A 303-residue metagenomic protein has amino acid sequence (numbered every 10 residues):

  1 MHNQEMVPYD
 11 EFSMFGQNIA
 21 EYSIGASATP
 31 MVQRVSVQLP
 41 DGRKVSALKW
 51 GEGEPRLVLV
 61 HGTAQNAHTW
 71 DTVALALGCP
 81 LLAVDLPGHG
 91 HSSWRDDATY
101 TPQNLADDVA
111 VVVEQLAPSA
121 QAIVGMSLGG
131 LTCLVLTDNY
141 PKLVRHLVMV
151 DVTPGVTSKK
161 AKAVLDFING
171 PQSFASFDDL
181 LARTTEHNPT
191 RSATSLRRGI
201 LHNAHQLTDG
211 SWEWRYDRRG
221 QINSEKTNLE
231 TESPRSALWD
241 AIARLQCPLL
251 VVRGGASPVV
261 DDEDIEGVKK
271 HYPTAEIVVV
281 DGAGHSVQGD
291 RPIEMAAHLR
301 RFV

Functional and structural regions predicted by a protein language model:
M1-P55, G78-C79, S119, R300-V303: Alpha/beta-hydrolase fold catalytic core
P40-D41, L75, A83-V124, A297: Active-site loop/oxyanion-hole signature of alpha/beta-hydrolase fold enzymes
R43-H91: Conserved HGGG/HGGXW glycine-rich cap/lid loop of the alpha/beta-hydrolase fold
A76, P118-S158: Conserved hydrolase catalytic core segment
V150-D178: A catalytic-pocket lid/entrance helix-loop region that shapes and gates access to the active site across common
A175-E232: Conserved alpha/beta-hydrolase catalytic His-Asp/Glu region
L207-H271, E276-V279: Conserved serine/cysteine hydrolase catalytic core
V280-P292, A296: Catalytic histidine-centered segment of alpha/beta-hydrolase-like enzymes
